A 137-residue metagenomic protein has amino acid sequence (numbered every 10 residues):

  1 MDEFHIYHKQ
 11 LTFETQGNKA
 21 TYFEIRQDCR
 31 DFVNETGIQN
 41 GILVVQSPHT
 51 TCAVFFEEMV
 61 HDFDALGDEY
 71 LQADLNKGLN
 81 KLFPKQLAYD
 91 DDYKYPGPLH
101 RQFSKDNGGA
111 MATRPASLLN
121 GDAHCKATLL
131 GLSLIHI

Functional and structural regions predicted by a protein language model:
F4-Q16: Short amphipathic
Y7, G121-H124: A generic structural signal for well-ordered coil/turn residues at beta-strand boundaries that shape enzyme active-site
A20-A73, G78: Active-site beta-strand/loop microenvironment that shapes enzyme catalytic pockets
F55-E58, A65-K77, Q86-L119: Active-site catalytic microenvironments in core metabolic enzymes, especially phosphate/sugar-handling
A123, G131-L132: Catalytic phosphate-donor-binding core of small-molecule kinases
I135-I137: Conserved small/polar residues in nucleotide/adenosyl-binding loops
